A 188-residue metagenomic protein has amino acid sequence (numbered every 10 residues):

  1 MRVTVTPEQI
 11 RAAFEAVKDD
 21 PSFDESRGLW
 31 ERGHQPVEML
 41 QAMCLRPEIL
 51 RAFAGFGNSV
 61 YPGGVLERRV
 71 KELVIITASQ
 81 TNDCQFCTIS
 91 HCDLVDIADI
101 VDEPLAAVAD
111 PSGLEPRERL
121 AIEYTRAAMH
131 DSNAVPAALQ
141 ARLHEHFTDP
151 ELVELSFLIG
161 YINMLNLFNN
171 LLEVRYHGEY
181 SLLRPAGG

Functional and structural regions predicted by a protein language model:
M1-R68, G187-G188: Mobile cap/lid helix-loop segments that border enzyme active or cofactor-binding sites and regulate substrate access
M43, G57, L73-A78, V108 (+2 more regions): Short alpha-helical scaffolding segments that buttress acidic/His motifs in well-ordered protein cores
V74-C92: Short, thiol/selenol-centered motifs that function as redox-active sites or metal-ligating centers
I89-A107: Iron-sulfur (Fe-S) cluster-binding segments and ferredoxin-like electron-carrier domains, especially [2Fe-2S]
P104-P116: Acidic/His metal-coordination segments adjacent to aromatic residues that form catalytic metal sites in metalloenzymes
R117-F157: Acidic/histidine-rich alpha-helical segments that form the ligand environment of transition-metal centers
L171-G188: Acidic, carboxylate-rich catalytic segments that either coordinate divalent cations
